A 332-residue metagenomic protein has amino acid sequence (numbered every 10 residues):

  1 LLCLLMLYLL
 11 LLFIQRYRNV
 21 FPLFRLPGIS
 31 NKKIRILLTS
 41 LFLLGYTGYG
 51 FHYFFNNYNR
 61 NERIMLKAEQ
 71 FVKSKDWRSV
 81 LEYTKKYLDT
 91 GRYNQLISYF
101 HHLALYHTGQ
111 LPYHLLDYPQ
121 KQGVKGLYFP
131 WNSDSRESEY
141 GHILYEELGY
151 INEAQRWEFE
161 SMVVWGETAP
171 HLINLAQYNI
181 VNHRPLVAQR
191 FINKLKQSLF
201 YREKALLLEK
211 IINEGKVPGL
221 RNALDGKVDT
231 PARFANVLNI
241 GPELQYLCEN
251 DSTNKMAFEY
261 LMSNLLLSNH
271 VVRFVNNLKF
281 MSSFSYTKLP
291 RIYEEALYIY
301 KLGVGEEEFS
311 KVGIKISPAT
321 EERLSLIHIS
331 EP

Functional and structural regions predicted by a protein language model:
L1-R25: Membrane-embedded alpha-helical segments of integral membrane proteins
I29-N56: Internal/C-terminal transmembrane anchor helices
S30-N31, D76, G241, G305 (+2 more regions): Serine/threonine-rich low-complexity intrinsically disordered regions
H52-V237, G241, Q245-V271: Soluble catalytic regions of membrane-associated enzymes that act on cell-envelope and secretory-pathway components
V271-P318: Intrinsically disordered, low-complexity segments enriched in Gly and acidic/Ser/Thr residues that form flexible
A319-L324: Regulatory, intrinsically disordered low-complexity regions in eukaryotic nuclear proteins
S325-P332: Residue-level detector of conserved catalytic or cofactor/ligand-binding positions in enzyme active sites
